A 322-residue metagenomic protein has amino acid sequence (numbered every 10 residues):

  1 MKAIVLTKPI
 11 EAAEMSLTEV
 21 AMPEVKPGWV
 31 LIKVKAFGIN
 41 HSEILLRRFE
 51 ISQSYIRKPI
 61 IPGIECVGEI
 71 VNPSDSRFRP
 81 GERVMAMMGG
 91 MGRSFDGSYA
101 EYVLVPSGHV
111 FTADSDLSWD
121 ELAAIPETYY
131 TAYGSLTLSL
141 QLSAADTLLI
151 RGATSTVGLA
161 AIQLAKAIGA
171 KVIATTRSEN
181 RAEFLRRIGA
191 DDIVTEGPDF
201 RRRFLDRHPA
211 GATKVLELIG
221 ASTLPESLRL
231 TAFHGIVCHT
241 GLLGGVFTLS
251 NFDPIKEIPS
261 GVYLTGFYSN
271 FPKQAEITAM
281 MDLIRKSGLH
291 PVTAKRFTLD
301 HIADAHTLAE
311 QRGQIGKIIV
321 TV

Functional and structural regions predicted by a protein language model:
P23-G38, E50-M91: Glycine-rich beta-strand-centered segment in the early N-terminal region that forms part of a ligand/cofactor-binding
R83, T147, K171, G235-I236 (+1 more regions): Short glycine-centered segments of the SAM/dcSAM-binding site in methyltransferase folds
M87-G152: NAD(P)H dinucleotide-binding glycine-rich loop of Rossmann-like/cofactor-binding domains, especially the beta1-alpha1
A123-P198: Mid-domain Rossmann-like dinucleotide-binding core that forms the NAD(H)/NADP(H) cofactor-binding site
D199-A210: Short amphipathic alpha-helix with an adjacent loop that forms part of the alpha/beta core around
S222-K286, V322: Glycine-rich phosphate-binding loop and adjacent beta-alpha segment of Rossmann(oid) nucleotide-cofactor-binding
K273-V322: C-terminal hydrophobic helical "lid"/dimerization subdomain of Rossmann-like NAD(P)H-dependent oxidoreductases
